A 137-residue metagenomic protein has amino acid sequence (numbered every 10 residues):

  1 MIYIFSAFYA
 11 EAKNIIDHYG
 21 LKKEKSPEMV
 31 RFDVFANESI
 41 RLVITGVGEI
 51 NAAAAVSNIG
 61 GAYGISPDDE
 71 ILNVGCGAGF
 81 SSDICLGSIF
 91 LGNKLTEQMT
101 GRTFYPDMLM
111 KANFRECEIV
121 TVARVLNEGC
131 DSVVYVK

Functional and structural regions predicted by a protein language model:
M1-Y3, I40: Extreme N-terminal starter segment of soluble prokaryotic enzymes
F5-A12: Gly/serine-rich nucleotide phosphate-binding loop at the start of the catalytic core of nucleotide/ADP-ribose-handling
A12-K13, A52: Short, well-ordered alpha-helical microsegments
N14-K22: Short, aromatic/basic amphipathic alpha-helical patches
S26-K137: Glycine-rich phosphate- or other oxyanion-binding loops that anchor nucleotides, phosphorylated ligands
